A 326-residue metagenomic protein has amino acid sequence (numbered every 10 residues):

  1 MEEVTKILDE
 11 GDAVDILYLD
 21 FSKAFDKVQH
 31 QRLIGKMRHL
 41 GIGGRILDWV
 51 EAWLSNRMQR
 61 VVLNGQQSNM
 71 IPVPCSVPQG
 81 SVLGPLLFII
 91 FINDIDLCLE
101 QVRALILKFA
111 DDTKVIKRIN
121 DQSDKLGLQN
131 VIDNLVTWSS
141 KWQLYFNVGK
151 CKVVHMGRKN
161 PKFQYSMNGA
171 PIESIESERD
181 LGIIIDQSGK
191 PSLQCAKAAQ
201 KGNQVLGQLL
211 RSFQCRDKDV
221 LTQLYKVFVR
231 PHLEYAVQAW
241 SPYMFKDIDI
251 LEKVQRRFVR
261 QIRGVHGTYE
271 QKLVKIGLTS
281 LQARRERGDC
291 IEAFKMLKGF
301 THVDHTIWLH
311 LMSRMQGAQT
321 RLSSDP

Functional and structural regions predicted by a protein language model:
M1-P326: Hydrophobic/basic alpha-helical segments
